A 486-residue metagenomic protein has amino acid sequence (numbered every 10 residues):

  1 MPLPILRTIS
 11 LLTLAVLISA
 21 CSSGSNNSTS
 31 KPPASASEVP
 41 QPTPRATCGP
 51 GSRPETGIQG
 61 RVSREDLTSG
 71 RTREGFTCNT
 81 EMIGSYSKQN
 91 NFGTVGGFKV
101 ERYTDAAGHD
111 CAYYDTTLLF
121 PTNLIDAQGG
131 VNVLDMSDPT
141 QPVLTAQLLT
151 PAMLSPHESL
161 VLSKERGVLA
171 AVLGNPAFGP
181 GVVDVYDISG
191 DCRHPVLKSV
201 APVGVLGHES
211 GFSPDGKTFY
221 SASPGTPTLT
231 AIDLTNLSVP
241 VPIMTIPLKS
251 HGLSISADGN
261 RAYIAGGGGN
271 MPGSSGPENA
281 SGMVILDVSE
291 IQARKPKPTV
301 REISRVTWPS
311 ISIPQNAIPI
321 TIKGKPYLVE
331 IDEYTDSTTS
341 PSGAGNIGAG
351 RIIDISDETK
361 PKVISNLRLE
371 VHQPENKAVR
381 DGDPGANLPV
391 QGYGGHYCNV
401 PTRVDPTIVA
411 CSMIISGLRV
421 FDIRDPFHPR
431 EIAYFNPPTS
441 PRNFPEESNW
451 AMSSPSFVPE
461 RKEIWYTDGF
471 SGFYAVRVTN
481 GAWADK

Functional and structural regions predicted by a protein language model:
M1-S10: Bacterial N-terminal signal peptides that target proteins for export
L17-A20: C-terminal motif of bacterial Sec signal peptides marking the signal peptidase cleavage site
S22-G24: Bacterial signal peptide processing site
N27-T29: Periplasmic/extracellular, small/polar-rich flexible segments of pilin-like filament-forming proteins
K31-K486: Feature marking well-ordered beta-strand scaffolds used for ligand recognition
